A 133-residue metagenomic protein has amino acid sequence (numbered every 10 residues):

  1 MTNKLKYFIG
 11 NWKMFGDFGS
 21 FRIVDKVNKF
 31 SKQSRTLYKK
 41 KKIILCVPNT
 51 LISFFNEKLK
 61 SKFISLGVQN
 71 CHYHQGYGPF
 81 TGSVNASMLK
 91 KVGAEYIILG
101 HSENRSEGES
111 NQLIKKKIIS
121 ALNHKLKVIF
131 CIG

Functional and structural regions predicted by a protein language model:
M1-G133: Active-site loop-to-helix "anion-binding N-cap" substructures in soluble metabolic enzymes
